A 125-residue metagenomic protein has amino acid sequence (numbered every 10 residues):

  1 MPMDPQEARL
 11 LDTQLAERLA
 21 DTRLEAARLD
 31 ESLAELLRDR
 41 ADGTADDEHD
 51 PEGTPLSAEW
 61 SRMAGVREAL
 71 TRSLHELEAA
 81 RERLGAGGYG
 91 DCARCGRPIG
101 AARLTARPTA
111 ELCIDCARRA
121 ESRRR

Functional and structural regions predicted by a protein language model:
M1-A86, R124-R125: Interaction interfaces in information-processing and related assembly proteins
Y89-G90, A110: Residues immediately within or flanking Cys/His clusters that coordinate Zn2+ in small zinc-binding modules
R94-C95, D115: Short, cysteine/histidine-rich loop/knuckle motifs that typically chelate Zn2+
I99, A120: Cys/His-rich microdomains that often coordinate metals
A102-R107, R123-R125: Short Cys/His-rich "knuckle" micro-motifs
T109-R119: Cysteine-rich micro-motifs
